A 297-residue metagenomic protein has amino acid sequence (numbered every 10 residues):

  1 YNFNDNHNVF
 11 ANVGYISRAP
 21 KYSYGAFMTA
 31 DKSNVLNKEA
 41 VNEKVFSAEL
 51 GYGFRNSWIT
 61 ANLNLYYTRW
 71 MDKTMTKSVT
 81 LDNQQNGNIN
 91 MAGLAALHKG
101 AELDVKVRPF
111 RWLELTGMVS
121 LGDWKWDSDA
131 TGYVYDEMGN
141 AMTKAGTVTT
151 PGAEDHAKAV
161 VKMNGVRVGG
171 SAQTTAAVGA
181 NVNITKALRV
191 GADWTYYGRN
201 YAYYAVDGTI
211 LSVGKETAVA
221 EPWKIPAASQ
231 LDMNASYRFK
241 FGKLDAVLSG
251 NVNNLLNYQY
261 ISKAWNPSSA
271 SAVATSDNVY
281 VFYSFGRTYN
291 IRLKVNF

Functional and structural regions predicted by a protein language model:
Y1, L50-N56, L103-V107, G117 (+5 more regions): Residues on the lipid-exposed face of transmembrane beta-strands in outer-membrane beta-barrel proteins
N2, N8-G14, V41-A92, L97-K99 (+5 more regions): Membrane-embedded beta-barrel scaffold of Gram-negative outer-membrane proteins
N8-F10, S23, T60-N62, E114-T116 (+5 more regions): Residue-level detector of the transmembrane beta-barrel scaffold of outer-membrane proteins
V13-A19, A26-M28, F54-N56, L65-M71 (+6 more regions): Transmembrane beta-strands of outer-membrane beta-barrel pores
S17, Y196-L211, Y237-F297: C-terminal beta-signal and adjacent terminal beta-strands/loops of Gram-negative outer-membrane beta-barrel proteins
Y22-K38, M75-N90, D127-N164, A202-E221 (+1 more regions): Solvent-exposed loop segments that connect transmembrane elements
K44-A48, R55-S57, A95-K99, A172-A176 (+3 more regions): Residues that define the transmembrane beta-barrel architecture of outer-membrane proteins
Y67-R69, I89-V206, K294-N296: Gram-negative outer-membrane beta-barrel transporters
